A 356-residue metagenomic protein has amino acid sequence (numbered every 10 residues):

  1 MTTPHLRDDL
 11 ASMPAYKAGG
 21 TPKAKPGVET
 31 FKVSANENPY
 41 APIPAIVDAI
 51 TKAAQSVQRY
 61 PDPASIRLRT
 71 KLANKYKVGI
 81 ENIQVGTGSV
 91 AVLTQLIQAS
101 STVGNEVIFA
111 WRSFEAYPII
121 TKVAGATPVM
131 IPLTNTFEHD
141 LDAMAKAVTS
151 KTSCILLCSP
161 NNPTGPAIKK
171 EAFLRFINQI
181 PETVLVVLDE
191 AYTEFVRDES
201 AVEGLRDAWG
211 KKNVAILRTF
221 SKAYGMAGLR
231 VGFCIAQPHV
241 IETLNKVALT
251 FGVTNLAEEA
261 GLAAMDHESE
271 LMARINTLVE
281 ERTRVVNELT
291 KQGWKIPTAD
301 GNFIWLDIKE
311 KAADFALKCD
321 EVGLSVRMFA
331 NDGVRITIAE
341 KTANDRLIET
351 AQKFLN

Functional and structural regions predicted by a protein language model:
M1-R59: N-terminal "arm"/small-domain region of PLP-dependent enzymes with the aminotransferase-like
Q58, P63-E106: Phosphate-binding glycine-rich loop
A99-L157: PLP-dependent aminotransferase-like
K122, L141-S150, P163-V186, E190-A223: Active-site pre-lysine segment of PLP-dependent enzymes
N135, L278-V279, N287-V322, I338: Conserved PLP-binding catalytic core of the aspartate aminotransferase-like
E171, L317-N356: PLP-dependent enzyme catalytic core of the Aspartate aminotransferase-like
N213-T290, W294-P297: PLP-dependent aminotransferase class I/II
